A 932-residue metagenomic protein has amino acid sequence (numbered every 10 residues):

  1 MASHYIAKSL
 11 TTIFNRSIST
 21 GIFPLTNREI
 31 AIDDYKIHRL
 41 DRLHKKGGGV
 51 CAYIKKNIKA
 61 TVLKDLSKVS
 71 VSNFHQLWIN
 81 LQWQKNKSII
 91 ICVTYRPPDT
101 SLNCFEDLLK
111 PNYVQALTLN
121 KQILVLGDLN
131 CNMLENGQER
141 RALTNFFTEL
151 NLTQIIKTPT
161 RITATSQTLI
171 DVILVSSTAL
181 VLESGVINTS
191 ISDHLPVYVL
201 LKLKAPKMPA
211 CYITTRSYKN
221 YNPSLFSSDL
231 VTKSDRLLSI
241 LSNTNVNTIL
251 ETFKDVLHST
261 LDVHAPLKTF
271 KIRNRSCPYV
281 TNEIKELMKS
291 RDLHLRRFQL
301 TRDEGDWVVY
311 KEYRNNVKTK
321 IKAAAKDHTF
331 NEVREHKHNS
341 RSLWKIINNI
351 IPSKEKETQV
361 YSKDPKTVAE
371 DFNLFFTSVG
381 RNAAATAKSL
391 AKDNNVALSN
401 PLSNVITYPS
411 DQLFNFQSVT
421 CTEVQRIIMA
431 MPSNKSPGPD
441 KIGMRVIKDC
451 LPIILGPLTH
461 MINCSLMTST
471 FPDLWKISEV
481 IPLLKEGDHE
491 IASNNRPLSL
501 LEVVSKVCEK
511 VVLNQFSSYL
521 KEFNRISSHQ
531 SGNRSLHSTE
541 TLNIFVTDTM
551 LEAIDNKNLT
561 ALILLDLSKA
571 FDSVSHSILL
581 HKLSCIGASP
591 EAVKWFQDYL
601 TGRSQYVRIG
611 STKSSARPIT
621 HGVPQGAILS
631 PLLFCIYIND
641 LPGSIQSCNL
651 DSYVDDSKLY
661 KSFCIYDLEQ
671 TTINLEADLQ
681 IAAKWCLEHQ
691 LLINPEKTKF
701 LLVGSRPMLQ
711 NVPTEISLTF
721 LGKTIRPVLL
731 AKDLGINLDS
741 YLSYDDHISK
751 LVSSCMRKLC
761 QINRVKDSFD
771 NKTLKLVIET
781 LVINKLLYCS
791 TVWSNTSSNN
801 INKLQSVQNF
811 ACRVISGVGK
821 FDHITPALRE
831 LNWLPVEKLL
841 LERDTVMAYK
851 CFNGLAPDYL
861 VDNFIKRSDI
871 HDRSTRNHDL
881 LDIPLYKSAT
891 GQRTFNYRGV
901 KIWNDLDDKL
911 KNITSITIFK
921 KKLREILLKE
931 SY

Functional and structural regions predicted by a protein language model:
M1, T11, S276-A383, Q417-I462 (+7 more regions): Short, charged alpha-helical motifs in flexible N/C-terminal segments and linkers
M1, Y5-N120, M133-G137, R141-L152 (+2 more regions): Short phosphate/oxyanion-binding micro-motifs
Y5, N80-I89, L119, S177-N274 (+11 more regions): Surface polyanion/phosphate-binding segment centered on an Asp-His-Pro turn
A31, E139, P159-A179, S184-G185 (+2 more regions): Short, conserved micro-motifs composed of acidic
H38-A52, M133-R140, N151-S177, S239-N243 (+1 more regions): Active site of divalent-metal-dependent phosphoester/diester hydrolases
N112-I123, V512-Q530, A553-D555, P631-Y660: Active-site palm subdomain of RNA-directed nucleic acid polymerases
L200, K204-P206, D229, L241-T248 (+13 more regions): Surface-exposed loop/turn segments and immediately adjacent short secondary-structure elements within folded domains
F376, S410, F414-P624, K661: Conserved pre-catalytic core of RNA-dependent polymerases
